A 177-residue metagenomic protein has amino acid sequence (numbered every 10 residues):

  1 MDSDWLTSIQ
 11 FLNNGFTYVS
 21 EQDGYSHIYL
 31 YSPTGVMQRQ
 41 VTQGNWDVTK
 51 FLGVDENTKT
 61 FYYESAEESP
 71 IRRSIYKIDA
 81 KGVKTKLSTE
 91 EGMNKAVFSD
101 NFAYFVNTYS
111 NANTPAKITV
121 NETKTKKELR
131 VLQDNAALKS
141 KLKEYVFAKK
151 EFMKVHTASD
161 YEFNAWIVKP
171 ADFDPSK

Functional and structural regions predicted by a protein language model:
M1, W5-S8, K50-G53, E64 (+1 more regions): Non-catalytic accessory segments flanking enzyme active sites
D2, M37-W46: A structural signal for beta-strand and strand-to-loop patches characteristic of beta-rich domains
S8-G24, Y31-S32, V41-T42, V54-D55 (+3 more regions): Beta-strand C-termini and the immediately following turn/loop, strongest in propeller blades
Y18-V19, S26, M37-Q40, T85-K86 (+2 more regions): Acidic/polar loop patches that form or flank catalytic/metal-binding clefts of enzymes that bind anionic ligands
Y25-S26, P70-R72, P115, S176: Short secondary-structure junction motifs
H27-Y29, S74-Y76, K117-T119: A short loop-to-beta-strand structural motif that recurs across blades of beta-propeller domains
S32-V36, D79-G82, T123-K124: Short loop/turn segments that connect beta-strands within beta-propeller blades
M37, I71, A80-V83, N101: Cysteine-rich, disulfide-stabilized extracellular repeat modules
